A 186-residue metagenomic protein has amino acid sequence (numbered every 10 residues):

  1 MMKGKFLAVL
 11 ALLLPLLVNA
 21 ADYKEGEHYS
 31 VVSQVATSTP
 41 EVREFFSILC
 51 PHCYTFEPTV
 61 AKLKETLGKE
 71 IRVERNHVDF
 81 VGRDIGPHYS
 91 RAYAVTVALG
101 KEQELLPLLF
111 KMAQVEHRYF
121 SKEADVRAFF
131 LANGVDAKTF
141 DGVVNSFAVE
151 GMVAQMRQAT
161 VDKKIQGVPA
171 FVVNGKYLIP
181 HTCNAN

Functional and structural regions predicted by a protein language model:
M1-D84, R157, V161-D162: Extracytoplasmic thiol/disulfide redox context detector
L13-L14, M112, N133, F147: Alpha-helix boundary/capping residues
A20, A132-N186: C-terminal cap of thioredoxin/glutaredoxin-like
A21-Y23, G100, S121, V135: Short coil/turn linker and secondary-structure boundary residues
T39, Y89-S90, A137: Residue-level signal for cytosolic alpha-helical hairpin/rod architecture
R43, E116, F130: Short, flexible active-site loop motifs that bind/organize anionic cofactors or intermediates
I48, Y54-R127: Structural alpha/beta surface segment adjacent to cysteine/selenocysteine redox centers across thiol/disulfide enzymes
